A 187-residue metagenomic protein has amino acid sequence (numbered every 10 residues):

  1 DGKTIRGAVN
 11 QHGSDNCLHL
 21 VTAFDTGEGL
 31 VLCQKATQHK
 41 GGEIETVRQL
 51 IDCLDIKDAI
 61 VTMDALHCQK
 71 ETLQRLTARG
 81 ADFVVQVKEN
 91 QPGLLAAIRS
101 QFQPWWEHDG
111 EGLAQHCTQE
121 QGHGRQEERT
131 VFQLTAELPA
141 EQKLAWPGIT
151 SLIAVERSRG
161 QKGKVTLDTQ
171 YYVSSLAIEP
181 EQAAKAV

Functional and structural regions predicted by a protein language model:
G2-M63, C68-E71, R79: Conserved, well-structured functional cores that handle cations and Mg-NTP chemistry
D82-V187: An anionic, glycine-rich sequence signature occurring as long contiguous blocks
